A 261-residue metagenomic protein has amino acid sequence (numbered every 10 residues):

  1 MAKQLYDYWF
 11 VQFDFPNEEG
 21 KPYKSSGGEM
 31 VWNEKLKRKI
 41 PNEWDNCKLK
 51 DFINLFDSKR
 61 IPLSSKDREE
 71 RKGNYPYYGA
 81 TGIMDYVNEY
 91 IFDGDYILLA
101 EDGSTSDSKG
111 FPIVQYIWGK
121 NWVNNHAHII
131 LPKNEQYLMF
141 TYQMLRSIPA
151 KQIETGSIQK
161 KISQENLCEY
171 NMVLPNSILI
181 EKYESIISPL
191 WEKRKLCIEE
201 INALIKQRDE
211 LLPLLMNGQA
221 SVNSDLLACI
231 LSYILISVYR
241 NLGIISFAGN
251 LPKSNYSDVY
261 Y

Functional and structural regions predicted by a protein language model:
M1-L5, G27-P62, D67-G79, V173 (+4 more regions): Non-catalytic DNA-recognition/assembly elements of restriction-modification systems
Q4-M30: Alpha-helical scaffold segments that mediate packing/assembly in large oligomeric complexes
Q12-F15, H128, G156, W191 (+1 more regions): Secondary-structure transition motif
G20-S25, L63-E70, T155-Q159: Short coil/turn segments at secondary-structure boundaries
K66, V87-N88: A generic local secondary-structure boundary/capping motif
G79-T81, E89-R146, K151-Y170: A short beta-sheet element
